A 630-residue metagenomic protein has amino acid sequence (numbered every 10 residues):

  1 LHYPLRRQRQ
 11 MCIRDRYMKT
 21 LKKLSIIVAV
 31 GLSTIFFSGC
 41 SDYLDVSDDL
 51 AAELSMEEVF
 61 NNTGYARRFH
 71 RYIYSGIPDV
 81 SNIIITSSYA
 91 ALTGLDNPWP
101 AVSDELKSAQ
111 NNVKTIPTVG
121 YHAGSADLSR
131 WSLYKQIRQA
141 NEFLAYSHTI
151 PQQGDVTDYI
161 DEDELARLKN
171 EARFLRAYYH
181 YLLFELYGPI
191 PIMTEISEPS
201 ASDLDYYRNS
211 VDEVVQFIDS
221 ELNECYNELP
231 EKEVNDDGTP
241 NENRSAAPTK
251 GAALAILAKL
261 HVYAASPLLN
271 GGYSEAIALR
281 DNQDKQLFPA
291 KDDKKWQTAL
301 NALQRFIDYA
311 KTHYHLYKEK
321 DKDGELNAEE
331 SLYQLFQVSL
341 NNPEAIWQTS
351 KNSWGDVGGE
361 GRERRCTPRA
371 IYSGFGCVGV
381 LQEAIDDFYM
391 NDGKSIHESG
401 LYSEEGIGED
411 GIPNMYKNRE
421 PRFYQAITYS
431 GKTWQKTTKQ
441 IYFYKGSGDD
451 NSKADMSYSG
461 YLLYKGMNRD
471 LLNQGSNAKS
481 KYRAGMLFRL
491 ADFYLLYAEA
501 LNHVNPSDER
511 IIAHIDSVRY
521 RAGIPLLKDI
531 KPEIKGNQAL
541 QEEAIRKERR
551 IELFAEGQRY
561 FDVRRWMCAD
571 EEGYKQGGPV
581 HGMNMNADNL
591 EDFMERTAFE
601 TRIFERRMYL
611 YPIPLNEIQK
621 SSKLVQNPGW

Functional and structural regions predicted by a protein language model:
L1-D15: Single conserved hydrophobic/aromatic residue that forms the stacking wall/gate of nucleotide- or nucleobase-binding
M18-V28: Bacterial N-terminal signal peptides that target proteins for export
I27-F36: Bacterial N-terminal signal peptides
C40, L133-Q136, F217-D219, R244 (+8 more regions): Long, intrinsically disordered, low-complexity segments
C40-A91, A278-L279, G400-L401, G406-D410 (+2 more regions): Membrane-proximal, proline-rich intrinsically disordered regions
N62-S81, D104-Y187, A201-N241, S245 (+8 more regions): Conserved, well-structured interaction surfaces
G154-E162, P189-R208, L268-T298: Short coil/linker segments at helix-helix boundaries
L182-E185, P189-P191, E233, L260-G272 (+1 more regions): Short coil/turn linking the two alpha-helices of tandem helical-hairpin repeats
